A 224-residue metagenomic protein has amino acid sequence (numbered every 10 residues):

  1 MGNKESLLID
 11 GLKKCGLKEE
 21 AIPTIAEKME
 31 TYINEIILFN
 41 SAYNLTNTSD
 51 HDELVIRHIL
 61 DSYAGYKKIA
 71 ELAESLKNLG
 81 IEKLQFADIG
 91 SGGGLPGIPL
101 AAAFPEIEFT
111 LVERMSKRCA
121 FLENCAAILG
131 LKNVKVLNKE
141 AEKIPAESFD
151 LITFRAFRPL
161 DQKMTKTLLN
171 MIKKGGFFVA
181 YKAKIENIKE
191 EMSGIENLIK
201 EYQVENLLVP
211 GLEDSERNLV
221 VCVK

Functional and structural regions predicted by a protein language model:
G2-I81, K117, N124-K132: Class I SAM-dependent transferase core
G11, A26, A103, G194-L198: Alpha-helical structural signal in soluble globular domains
I33, S91-P96, K139-A141: Mobile beta-alpha loop/short-helix "lid" or hinge segments that flank ligand
G80-G92: Conserved class I S-adenosyl-L-methionine
G93-E106: Conserved SAM-binding loop of SAM-dependent methyltransferases across substrates and taxa, primarily the Class I
E106-K224: S-adenosylmethionine
